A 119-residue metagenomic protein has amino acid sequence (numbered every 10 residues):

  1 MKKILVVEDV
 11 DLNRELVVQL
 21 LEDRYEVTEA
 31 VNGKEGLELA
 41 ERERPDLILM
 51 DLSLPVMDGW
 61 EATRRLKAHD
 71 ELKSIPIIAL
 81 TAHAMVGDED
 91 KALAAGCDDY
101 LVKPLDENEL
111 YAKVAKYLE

Functional and structural regions predicted by a protein language model:
V10-T28: Two-component/phosphorelay signaling modules centered on CheY-like receiver
L12, L105-V114: C-terminal output helix
Y25-V31, L39, L101: Short hydrophobic/Thr-rich beta-strand motif most characteristic of the beta2 strand and flanking loop of CheY-like
A30-K34, E89: Conserved Asp/Asn-Gly motif in the active-site loop of CheY-like receiver
D51, T81: Active-site residues of response regulator receiver
P55, R64, K73, M85 (+1 more regions): The feature encodes the CheY-like receiver
